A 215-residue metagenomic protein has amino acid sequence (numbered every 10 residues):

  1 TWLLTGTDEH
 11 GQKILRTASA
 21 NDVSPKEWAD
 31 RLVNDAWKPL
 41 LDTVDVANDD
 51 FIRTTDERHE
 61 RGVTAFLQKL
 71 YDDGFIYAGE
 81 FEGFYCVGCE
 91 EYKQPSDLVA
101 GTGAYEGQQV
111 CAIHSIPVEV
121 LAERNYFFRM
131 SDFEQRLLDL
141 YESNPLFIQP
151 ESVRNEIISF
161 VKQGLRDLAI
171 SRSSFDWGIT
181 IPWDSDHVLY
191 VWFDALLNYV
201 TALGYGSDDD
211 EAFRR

Functional and structural regions predicted by a protein language model:
T1-L146: N-terminal, positively charged nucleic-acid-binding surface of large information/translation enzymes
T1-T5, R53, R58-G62, V110-R215: Structured secondary-structure scaffolds
